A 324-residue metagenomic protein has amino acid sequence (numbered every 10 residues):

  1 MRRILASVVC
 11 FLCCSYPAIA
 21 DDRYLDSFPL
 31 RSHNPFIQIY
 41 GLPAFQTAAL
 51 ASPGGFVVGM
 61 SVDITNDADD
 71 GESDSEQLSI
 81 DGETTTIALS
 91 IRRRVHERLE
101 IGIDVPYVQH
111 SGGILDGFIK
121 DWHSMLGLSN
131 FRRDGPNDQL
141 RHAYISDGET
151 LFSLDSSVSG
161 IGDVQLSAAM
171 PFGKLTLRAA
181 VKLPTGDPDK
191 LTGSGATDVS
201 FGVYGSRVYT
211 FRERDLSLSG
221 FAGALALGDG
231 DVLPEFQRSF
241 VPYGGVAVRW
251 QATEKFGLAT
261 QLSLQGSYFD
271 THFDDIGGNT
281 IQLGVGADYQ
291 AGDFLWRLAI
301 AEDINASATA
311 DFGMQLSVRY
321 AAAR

Functional and structural regions predicted by a protein language model:
M1-P29, R324: Cleavable N-terminal export/targeting peptides
A20-T192, V199-G228, V241-T253, G257-I300 (+2 more regions): Transmembrane beta-barrel domains of Gram-negative outer membranes and organellar outer membranes
A196, E235-S239: Active-site glycine- and acidic-residue-rich loops that bind and position anionic ligands or nucleotide-like cofactors
V318-R324: Short beta-strand-to-coil "C-cap" segments at the C-terminal boundary of structured domains/repeats, marking
